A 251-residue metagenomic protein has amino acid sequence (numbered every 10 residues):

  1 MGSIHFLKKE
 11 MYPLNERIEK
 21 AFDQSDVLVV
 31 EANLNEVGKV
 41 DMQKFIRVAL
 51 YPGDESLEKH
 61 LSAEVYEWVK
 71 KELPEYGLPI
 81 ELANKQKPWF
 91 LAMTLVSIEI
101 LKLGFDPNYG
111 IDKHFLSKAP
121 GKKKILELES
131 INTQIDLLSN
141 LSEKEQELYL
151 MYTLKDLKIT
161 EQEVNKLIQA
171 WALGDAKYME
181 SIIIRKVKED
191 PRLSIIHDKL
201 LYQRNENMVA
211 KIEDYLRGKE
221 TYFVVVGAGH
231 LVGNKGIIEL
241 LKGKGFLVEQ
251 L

Functional and structural regions predicted by a protein language model:
I4-I196, L200: Structured, acidic catalytic/metal-binding patches in enzyme active sites
S194-L251: A cross-kingdom marker for long, charged
